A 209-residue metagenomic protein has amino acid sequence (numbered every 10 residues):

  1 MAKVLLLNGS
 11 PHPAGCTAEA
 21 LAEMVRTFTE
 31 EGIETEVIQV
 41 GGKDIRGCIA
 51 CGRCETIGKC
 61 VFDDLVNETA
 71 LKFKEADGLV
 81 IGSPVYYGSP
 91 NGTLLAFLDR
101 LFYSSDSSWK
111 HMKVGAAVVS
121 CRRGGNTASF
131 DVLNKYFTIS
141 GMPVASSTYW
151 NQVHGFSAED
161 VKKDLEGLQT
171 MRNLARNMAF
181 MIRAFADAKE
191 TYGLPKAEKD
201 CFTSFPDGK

Functional and structural regions predicted by a protein language model:
A2-E31: N-terminal beta1-alpha1 ligand-phosphate binding loop
R26-I33, G78, F102-D106, K135-M142 (+1 more regions): Generic secondary-structure signature for well-ordered alpha-helical cores
I33-K43: A short beta-strand-loop structural module common to alpha/beta enzyme folds
K43-F73, E198-G208: Cysteine-cluster motifs in flexible loop/terminal segments that predominantly coordinate metals
V61-Y149: Helix-loop-strand module that forms the ligand-binding subsite of alpha/beta enzymes
P143-K209: Glycine-rich phosphate/pyrophosphate-binding loop and the adjoining helix
